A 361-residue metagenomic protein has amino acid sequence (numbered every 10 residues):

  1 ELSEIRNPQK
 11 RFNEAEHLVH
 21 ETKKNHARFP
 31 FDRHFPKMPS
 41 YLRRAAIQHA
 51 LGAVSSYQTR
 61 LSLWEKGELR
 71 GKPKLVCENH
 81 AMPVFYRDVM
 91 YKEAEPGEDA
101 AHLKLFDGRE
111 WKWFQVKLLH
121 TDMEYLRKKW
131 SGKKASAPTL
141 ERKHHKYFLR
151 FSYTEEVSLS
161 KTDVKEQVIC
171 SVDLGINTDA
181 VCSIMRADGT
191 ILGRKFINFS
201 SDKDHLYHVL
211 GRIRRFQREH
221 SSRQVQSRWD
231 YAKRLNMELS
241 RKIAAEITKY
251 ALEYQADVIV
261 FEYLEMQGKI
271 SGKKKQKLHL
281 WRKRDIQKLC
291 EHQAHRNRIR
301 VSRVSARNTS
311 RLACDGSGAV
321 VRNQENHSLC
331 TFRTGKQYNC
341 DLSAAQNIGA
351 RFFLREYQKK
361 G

Functional and structural regions predicted by a protein language model:
E1-G361: Nucleic-acid substrate recognition interfaces
